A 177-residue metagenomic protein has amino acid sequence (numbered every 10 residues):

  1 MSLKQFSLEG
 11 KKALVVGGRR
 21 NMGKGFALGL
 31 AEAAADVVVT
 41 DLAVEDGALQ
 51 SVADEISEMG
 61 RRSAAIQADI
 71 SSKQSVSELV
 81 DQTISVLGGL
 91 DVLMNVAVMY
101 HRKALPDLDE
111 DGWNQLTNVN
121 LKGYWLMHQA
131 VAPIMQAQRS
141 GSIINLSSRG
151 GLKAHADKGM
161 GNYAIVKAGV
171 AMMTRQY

Functional and structural regions predicted by a protein language model:
L8-V38: Canonical Rossmann dinucleotide-binding motif of NAD(H)/NADP(H)-dependent dehydrogenases/reductases, specifically
A35-Q50: Conserved glycine-rich Rossmann-like NAD(P)H-binding loop of the short-chain dehydrogenase/reductase
D46, Q67-L79, E110: The beta1-alpha1 cofactor-binding region of Rossmann-like NAD(H)/NADP(H)-dependent oxidoreductases
V96-H101: Conserved NAD(P)H cofactor-binding loop of Rossmann-fold oxidoreductase domains
A104-L105, G112-N114: Substrate-binding pocket helix/loop in short-chain dehydrogenase/reductase
H128, V166, T174: Active-site helix of classical SDR
S148: Residue(s) in the substrate-gating loop at a strand-loop-helix junction that position the organic substrate next
